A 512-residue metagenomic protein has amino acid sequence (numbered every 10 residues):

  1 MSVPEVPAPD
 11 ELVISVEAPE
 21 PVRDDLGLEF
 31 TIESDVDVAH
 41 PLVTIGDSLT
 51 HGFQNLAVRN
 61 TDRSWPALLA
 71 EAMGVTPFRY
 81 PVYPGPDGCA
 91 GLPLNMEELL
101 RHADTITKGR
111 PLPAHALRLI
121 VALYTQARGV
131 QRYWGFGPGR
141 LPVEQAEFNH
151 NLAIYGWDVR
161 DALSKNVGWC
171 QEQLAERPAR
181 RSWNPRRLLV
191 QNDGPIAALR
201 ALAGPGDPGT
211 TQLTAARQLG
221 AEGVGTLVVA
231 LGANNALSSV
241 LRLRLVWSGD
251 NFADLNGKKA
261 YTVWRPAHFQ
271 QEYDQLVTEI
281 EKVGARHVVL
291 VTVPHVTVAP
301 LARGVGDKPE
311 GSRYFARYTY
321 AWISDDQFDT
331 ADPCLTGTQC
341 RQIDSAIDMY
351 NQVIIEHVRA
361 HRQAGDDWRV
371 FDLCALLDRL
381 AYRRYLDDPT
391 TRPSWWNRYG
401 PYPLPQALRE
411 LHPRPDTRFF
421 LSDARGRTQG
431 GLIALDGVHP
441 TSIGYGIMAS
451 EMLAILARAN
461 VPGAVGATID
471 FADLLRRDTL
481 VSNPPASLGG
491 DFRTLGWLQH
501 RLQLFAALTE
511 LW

Functional and structural regions predicted by a protein language model:
M1-R186, D436-G437, I443, L453-W512: N-terminal secretory targeting modules
S2-T107, G204-T211, R217-A221, G225 (+3 more regions): Conserved, well-structured beta-alpha core segment at the onset of a catalytic domain
V3-D10, N60-R63, A67-A70, P77-Y80 (+10 more regions): Extracellular glycan-modifying ectodomains
S34, H51-Q54, E98-W264, R286 (+2 more regions): Oxyanion-hole/transition-state-stabilizing segment in secreted/luminal serine hydrolases and related acyltransferases
V38, G220-G223, G284, N397 (+3 more regions): Residue-level preference for short coil/turn positions at secondary-structure junctions
G46, L231-N235, T292, C374 (+1 more regions): Short, small-residue-rich loop/turn micro-motifs
H295, L301-S345, I355-V438: Mobile gating loops/cap/lid regions near enzyme active sites that modulate substrate access
S422-D423, Y445-M452: Extracellular/periplasmic ligand-binding modules, especially the Venus flytrap/periplasmic-binding
